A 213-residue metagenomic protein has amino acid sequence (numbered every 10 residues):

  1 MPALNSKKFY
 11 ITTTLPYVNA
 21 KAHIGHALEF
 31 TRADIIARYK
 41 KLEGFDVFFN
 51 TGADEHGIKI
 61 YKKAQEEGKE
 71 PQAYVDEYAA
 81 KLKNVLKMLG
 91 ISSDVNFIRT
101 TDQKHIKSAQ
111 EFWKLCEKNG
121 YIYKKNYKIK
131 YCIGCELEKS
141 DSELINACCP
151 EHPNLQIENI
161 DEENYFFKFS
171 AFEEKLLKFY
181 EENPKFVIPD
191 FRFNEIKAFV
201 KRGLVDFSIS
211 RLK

Functional and structural regions predicted by a protein language model:
P2-T51, R99, K104-S108, E158-K213: Structured secondary-structure scaffolds
K41, K87, E117: Anion (oxyanion) recognition and catalysis
D46, E70, S92, I122: Residue-level detector of anion-binding/catalytic polar loops
A53-K59: Short, charge-patterned binding micro-sites
K63-D76: A charged helix-plus-loop insertion that forms the helical arch/lid used to bind and gate nucleic-acid substrates
V75-D94: A glycine-rich helix N-cap at a beta->alpha junction
T101-Y121, Y131: Feature captures the FAD/FMN-dependent oxidoreductase FAD-binding
N119-E173, L177: Cys/His-rich short segments
